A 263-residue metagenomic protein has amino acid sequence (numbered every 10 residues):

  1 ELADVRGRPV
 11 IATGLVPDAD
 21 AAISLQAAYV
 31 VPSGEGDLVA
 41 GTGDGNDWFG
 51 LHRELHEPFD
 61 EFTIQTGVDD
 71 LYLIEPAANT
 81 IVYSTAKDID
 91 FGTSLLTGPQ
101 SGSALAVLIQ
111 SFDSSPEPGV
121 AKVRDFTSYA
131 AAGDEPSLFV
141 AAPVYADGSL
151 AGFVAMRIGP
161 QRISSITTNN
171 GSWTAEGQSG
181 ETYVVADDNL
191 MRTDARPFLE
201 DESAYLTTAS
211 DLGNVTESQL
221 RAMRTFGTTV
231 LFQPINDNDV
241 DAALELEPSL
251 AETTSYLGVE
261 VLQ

Functional and structural regions predicted by a protein language model:
E1-A3, L25-V30, Y129, Y183 (+1 more regions): Generic hydrophobic, helix-prone segments enriched in Leu/Val/Ile
E1-D47, I64-D69, A121, P136-V140: Juxtamembrane extracytoplasmic/periplasmic/luminal helical "stalk" adjacent to the first N-terminal
E1-G7, W48-L73, E176-L206: Solvent-exposed, charged interface segments at domain starts and junctions
G14-L25, G67-E75, S103-A104, T127-A130 (+1 more regions): Phosphate-binding glycine-rich loops and adjacent basic patches that engage nucleotide phosphates, nucleic-acid
D18, I23-S24, A142, A151 (+2 more regions): Generic signature of intrinsically disordered, low-complexity, basic-rich segments and short cationic peptides
I23-P58, G227-T254, G258: Alpha-helix-centered segments that form part of catalytic cores
V39-R157, S165, L250-T254, E260-L262: Extracytoplasmic/periplasmic ligand-binding sensor regions of membrane-associated signaling proteins
V82-E117, D147, R162-Q263: Intrinsic low-complexity, intrinsically disordered coil/linker regions enriched in small/polar and charged residues
